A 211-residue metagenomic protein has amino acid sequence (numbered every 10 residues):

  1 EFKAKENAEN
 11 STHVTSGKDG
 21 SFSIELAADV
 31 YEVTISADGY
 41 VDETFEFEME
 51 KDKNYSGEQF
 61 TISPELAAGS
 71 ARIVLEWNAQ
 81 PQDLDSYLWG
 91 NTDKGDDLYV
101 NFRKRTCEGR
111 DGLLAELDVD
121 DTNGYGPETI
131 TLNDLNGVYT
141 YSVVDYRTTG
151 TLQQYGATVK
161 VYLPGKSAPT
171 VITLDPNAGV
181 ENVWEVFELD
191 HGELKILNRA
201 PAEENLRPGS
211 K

Functional and structural regions predicted by a protein language model:
E1, G20, A71-L75: A short, amphipathic beta-strand motif
E1-E6, V33, S86, A157-V159: Hydrophobic beta-strand segments
K3-E25: Short, acidic Ser/Thr/Gly-rich low-complexity loop/linker segments typical of extracellular and cell-surface proteins
S23-L26, L132-D134: Short, flexible loop/turn segments at beta-strand junctions in immunoglobulin-like and fibronectin type III
A28-G39, Y139-D145: A short, solvent-exposed beta-strand micro-motif common in secreted/extracellular proteins
V41-M49: Edge beta-strands of extracellular beta-sandwich domains
K51-K211: Intrinsic-disorder/low-complexity signal
